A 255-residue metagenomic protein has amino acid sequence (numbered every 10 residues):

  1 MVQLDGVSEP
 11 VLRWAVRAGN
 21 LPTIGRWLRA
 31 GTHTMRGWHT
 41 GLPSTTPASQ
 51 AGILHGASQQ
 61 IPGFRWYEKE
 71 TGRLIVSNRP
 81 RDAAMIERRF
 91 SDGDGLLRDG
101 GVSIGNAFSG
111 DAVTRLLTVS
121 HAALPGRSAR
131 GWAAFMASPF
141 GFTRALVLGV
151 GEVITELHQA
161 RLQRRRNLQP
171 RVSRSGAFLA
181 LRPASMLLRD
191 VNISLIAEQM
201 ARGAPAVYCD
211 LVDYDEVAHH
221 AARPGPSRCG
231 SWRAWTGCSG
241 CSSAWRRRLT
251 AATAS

Functional and structural regions predicted by a protein language model:
M1-T32: Active-site-proximal N-terminal segment of extracellular/periplasmic enzymes that hydrolyze or transfer
V11-A15, W38, P47-S49, T118 (+1 more regions): A short acidic (Asp/Glu
A15-N20, H121-L124, A222-C229: Short secondary-structure boundary/capping segments
T34-Q50, V212: Short, solvent-exposed turn/loop segments enriched in Gly/Ser/Thr/Pro and often Arg
G56-P205, D210-A222: His/Asp/Glu-rich, glycine-adjacent segments that coordinate divalent cations and/or stabilize oxyanion chemistry on
C238-S255: Metal-dependent active-site segment of extracytoplasmic phospho-/sulfohydrolases and closely related
